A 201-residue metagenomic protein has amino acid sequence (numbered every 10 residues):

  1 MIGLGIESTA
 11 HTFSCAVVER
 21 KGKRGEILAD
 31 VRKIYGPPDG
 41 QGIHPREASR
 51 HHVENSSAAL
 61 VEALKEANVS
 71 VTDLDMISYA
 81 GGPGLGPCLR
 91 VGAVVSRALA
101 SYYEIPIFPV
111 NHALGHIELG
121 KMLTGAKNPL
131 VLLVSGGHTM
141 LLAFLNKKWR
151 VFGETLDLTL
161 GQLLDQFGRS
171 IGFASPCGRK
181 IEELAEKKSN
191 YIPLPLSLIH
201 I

Functional and structural regions predicted by a protein language model:
I2-D73, Y79-P83, H112: N-terminal beta-alpha supersecondary unit
G3-G5, M76-S78, C88, P129-L133: Short glycine-aspartate micro-motif
V17-R20, G120, L142-F144, R169: Short beta-strand-to-turn element immediately C-terminal to the catalytic PLP-Schiff-base lysine in fold type I
Y79-Y103: Short Gly/Thr/Asp-enriched flexible loops that form oxyanion-binding sites at enzyme active sites
I105, P109-L130: Conserved phosphate-binding catalytic cores of ATP/NTP-utilizing and phosphoryl-transfer enzymes
G136: Conserved catalytic/binding loops enriched for acidic/polar residues
N146-S189: Glycine-rich phosphate-binding loop plus the immediately following alpha-helix
I199-I201: Conserved small/polar residues in nucleotide/adenosyl-binding loops
